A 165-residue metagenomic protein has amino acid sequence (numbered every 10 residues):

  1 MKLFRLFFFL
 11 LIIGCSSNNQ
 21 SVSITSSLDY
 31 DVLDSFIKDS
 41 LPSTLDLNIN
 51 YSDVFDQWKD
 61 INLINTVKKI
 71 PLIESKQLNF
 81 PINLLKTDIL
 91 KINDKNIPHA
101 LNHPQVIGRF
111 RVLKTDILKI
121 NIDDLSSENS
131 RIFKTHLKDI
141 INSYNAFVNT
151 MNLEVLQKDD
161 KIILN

Functional and structural regions predicted by a protein language model:
M1-F9: Sec-dependent signal peptide recognition, specifically the positively charged N-region followed immediately by
K2, S16, Q20, N145-N152: A short, amphipathic alpha-helical segment
L11-G14: C-terminal motif of bacterial Sec signal peptides marking the signal peptidase cleavage site
S17-F80: Immediate post-signal-peptide N-terminus of mature secreted/exported proteins
S26-N48, S52-V54, K119-N165: C-terminal amphipathic alpha-helix
Q57-I70, L78, L85-I92, V106 (+3 more regions): Amphipathic alpha-helices that form helix-helix packing interfaces
P71-S75, H103, S127-S130: Active-site oxyanion-binding pockets that recognize sulfate/phosphate
L90-I107, L125-S126: Short, solvent-exposed, charged loop/turn and helix-capping segments that join or cap alpha-helices on peripheral
